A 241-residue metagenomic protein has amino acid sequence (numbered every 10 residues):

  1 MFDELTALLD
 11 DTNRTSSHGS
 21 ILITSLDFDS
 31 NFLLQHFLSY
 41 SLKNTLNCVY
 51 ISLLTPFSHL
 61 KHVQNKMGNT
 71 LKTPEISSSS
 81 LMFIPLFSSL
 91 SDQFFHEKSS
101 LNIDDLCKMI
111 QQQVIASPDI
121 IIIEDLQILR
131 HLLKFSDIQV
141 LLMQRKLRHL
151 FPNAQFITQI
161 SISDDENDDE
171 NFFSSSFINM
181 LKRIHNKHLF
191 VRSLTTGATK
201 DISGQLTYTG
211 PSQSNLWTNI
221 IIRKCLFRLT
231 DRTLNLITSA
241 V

Functional and structural regions predicted by a protein language model:
M1-V241: N-terminal regions of ATP-driven nucleic-acid and macromolecular assemblies, encompassing P-loop NTP-binding domains
